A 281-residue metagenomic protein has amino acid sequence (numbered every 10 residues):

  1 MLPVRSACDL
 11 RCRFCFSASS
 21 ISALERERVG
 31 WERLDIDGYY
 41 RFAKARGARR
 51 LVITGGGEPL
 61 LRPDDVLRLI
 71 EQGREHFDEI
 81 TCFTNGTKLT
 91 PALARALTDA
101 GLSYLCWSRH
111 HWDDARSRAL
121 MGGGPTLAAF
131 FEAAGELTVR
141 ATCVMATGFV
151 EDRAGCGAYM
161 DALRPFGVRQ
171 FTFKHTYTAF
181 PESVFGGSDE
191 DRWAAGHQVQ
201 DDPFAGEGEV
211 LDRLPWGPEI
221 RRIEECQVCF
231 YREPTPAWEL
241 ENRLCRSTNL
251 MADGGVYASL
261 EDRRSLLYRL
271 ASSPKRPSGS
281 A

Functional and structural regions predicted by a protein language model:
M1-L34: Canonical Radical SAM [4Fe-4S] cluster-binding loop centered on the CxxxCxxC motif and its immediate flanking residues
L2, L51-I53, I80-C82, L105-W107 (+2 more regions): Hydrophobic faces of well-ordered beta-strands that scaffold small-molecule active sites in alpha/beta enzyme cores
S22-G38, P59-Y104, S108-T126, C143-A158 (+1 more regions): Canonical radical SAM enzyme core domain
L24-R26, A115-L240, E261: Radical SAM enzyme [4Fe-4S]-AdoMet core and its adjacent flexible, acidic and glycine-rich loops/tails across
D35-G56: Short Fe-S-cluster ligation motifs
K44, T98, D161-R164: Non-catalytic positions within long, well-ordered alpha-helices that form the structural scaffold/packing of enzyme
G47-R50, H76-I80, G101-S103, G135-T138 (+1 more regions): Short, well-ordered coil/turn segments that N-cap beta-strands
P236-A281: Flexible mid-to-C-terminal extensions adjoining Fe-S/redox cofactors in radical SAM and related proteins
